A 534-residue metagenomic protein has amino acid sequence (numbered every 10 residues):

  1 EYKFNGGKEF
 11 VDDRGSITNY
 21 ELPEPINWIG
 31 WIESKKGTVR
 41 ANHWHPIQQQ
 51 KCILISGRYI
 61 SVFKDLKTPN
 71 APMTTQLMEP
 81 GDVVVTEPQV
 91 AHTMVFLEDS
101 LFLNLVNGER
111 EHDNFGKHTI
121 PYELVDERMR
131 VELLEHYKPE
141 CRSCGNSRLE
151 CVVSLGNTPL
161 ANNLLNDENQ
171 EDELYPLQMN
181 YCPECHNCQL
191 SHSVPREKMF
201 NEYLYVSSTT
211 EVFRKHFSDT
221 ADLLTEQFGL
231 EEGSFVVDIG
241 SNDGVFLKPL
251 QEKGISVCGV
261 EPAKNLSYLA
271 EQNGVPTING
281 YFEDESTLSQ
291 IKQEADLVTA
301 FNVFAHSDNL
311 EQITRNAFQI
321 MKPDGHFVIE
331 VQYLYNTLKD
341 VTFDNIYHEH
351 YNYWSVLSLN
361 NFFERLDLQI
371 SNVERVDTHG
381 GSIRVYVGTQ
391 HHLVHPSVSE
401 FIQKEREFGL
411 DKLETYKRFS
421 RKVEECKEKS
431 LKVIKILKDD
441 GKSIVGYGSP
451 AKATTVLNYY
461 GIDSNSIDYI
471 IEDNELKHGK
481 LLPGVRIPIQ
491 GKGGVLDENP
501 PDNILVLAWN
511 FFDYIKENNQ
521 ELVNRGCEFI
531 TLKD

Functional and structural regions predicted by a protein language model:
E1-N27, A41, E132, H136: A short, N-terminal "cap"/entry segment at the start of jelly-roll beta-barrel domains of the cupin/DSBH fold
L66-E87: Short acidic-glycine-tyrosine-enriched beta hairpin
V95-L133: Double-stranded beta-helix
H136-V212, E374: N-terminal juxtadomain amphipathic helix that follows a signal peptide/anchor or precedes a small N-terminal auxiliary
N163, I329-N352, V356-L359, F363: Short, glycine-/aromatic-enriched active-site segment of Class I SAM-dependent methyltransferases
E311-H326: A short glycine-rich, Lys/Arg-flanked "PGG" loop and its adjoining helix->strand segment in the class I
D324-Q332, E528-T531: Conserved beta-strand signature within the Rossmann-like core of class I S-adenosyl-L-methionine
H379-K422: Flexible, glycine-/basic-rich loop-and-beta segments that form/coincide with the SAM-dependent methyltransferase
